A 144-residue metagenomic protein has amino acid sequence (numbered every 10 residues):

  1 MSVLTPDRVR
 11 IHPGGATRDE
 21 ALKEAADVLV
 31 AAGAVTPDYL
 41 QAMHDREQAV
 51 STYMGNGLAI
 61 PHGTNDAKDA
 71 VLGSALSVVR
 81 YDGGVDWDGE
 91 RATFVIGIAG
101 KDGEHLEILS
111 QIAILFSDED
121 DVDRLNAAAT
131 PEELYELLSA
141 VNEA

Functional and structural regions predicted by a protein language model:
M1-A144: Cytosolic covalent-transfer regions centered on His/Cys nucleophiles that carry phosphoryl or persulfide groups
